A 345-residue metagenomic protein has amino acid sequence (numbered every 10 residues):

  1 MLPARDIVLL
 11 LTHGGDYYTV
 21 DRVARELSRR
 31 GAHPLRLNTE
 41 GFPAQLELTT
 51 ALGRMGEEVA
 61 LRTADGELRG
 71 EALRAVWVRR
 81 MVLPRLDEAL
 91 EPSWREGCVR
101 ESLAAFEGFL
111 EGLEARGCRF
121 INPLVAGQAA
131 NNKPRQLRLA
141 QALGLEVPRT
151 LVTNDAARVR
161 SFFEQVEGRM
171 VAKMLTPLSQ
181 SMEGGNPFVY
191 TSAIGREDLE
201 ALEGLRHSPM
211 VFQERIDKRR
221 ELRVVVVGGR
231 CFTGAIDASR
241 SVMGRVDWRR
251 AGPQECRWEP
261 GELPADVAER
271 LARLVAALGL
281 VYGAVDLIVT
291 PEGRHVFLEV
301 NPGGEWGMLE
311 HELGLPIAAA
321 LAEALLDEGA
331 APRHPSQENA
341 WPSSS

Functional and structural regions predicted by a protein language model:
P3, G14-R30, L35-E146, R160: Conserved N-proximal alpha/beta basic substrate-recognition cap immediately N-terminal to, or forming the N-lobe
A4-L9: Extreme N-terminal starter segment of soluble prokaryotic enzymes
L27, A157-R160, E164-L263, E269: Phosphate-binding site of ATP-dependent enzymes
L52-M55, A64, V226-R230, A238 (+1 more regions): Short acidic-glycine loop/turn motifs at beta-strand connectors
E57, R220-L222, L298: Change "...and in nucleic-acid phosphodiester-cleaving endonucleases..." to "...and in nucleic-acid processing enzymes
A126-N131, R138, L143, V152 (+2 more regions): A charged, amphipathic alpha-helical module
E259-E269, R273-L280, V289-S345: C-terminal active-site "lid" helix and adjoining low-complexity regulatory extension at the edge of ATP-using catalytic
